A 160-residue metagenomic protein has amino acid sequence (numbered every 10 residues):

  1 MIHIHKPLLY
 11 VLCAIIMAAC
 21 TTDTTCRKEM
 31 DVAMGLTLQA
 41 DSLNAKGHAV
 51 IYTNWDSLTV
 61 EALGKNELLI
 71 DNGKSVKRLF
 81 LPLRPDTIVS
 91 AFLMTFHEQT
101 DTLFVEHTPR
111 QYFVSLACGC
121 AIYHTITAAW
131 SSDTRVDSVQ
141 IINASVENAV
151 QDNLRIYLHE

Functional and structural regions predicted by a protein language model:
M1-L9: Bacterial N-terminal signal peptides that target proteins for export
L9, T53, Q151-D152: Intrinsic-disorder/low-complexity regions
I16-A19: C-terminal motif of bacterial Sec signal peptides marking the signal peptidase cleavage site
T21-F80: Start-of-domain marker
T21-K28, D71-E160: Extracytoplasmic cysteine-anchoring/structural motifs
